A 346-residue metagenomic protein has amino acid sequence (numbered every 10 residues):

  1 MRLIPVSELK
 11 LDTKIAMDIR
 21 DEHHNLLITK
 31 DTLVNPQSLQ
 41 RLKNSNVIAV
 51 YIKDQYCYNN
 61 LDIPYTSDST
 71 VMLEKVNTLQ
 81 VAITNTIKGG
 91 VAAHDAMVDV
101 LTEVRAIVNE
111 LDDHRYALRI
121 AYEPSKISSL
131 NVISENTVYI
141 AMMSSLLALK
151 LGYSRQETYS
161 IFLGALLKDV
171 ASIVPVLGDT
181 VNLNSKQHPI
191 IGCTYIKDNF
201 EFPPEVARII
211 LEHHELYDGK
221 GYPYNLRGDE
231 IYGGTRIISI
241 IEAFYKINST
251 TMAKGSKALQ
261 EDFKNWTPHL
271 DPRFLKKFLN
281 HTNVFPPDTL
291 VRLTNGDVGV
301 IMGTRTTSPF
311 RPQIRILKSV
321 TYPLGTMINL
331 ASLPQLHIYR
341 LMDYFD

Functional and structural regions predicted by a protein language model:
M1-I107, M252-D346: Terminal helices and disordered tails flanking the catalytic cores of nucleotide-processing hydrolases
I52, T158, V206-A207: Residue-level detector of family-conserved "landmark" positions at structurally sensitive sites
Q55-Q187, K197: Acidic/His-rich, divalent-metal-binding segments that scaffold phosphate/diphosphate chemistry
I140, L163-V174, T180-F278, V284-P287 (+2 more regions): Alpha-helical scaffolding flanking metal-ion-dependent phosphate/phosphodiester catalytic sites
